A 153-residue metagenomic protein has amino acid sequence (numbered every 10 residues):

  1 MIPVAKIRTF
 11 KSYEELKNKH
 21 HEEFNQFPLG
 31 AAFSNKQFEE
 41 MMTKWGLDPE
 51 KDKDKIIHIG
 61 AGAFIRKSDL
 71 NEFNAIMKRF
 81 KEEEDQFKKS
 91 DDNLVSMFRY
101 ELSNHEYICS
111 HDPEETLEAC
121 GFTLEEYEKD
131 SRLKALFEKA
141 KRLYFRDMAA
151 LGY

Functional and structural regions predicted by a protein language model:
I2-Y153: Soluble, non-transmembrane alpha-helical interaction regions
